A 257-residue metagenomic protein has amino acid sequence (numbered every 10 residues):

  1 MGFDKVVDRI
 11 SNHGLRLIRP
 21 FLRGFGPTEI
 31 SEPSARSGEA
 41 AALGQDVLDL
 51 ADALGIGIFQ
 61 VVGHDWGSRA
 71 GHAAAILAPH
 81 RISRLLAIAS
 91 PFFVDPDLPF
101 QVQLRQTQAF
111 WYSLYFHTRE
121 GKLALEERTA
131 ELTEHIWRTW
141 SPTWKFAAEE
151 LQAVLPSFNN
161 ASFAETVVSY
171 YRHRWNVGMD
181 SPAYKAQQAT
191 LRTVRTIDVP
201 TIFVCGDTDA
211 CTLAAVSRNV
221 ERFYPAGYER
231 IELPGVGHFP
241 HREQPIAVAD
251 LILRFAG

Functional and structural regions predicted by a protein language model:
M1-V7: The serine-hydrolase catalytic nucleophile loop
G2, A75, H241: Conserved alpha-helical elements of sugar-nucleotide-dependent glycosyltransferases
V6, A74, L251-F255: Hydrophobic residues on the short alpha-helix immediately C-terminal to a glycine-rich phosphate/catalytic loop
I10-I30: Conserved alpha/beta-hydrolase
R19-P20, G63, A87, H241: Conserved SAM-binding loop
F25-V62, W66-Y228: Flexible "cap/lid" subdomain of the alpha/beta-hydrolase fold that forms the substrate-access gate
G227-G257: Catalytic active-site module of serine/aspartate enzymes centered on a nucleophile-bearing elbow/loop
